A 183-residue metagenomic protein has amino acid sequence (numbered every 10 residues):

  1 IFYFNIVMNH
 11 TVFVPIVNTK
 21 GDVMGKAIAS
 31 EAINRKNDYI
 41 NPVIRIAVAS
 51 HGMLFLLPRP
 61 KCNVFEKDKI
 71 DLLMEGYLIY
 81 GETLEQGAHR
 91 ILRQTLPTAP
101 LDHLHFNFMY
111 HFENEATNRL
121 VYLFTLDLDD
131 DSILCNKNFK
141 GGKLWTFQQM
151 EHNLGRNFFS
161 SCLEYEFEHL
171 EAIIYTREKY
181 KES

Functional and structural regions predicted by a protein language model:
I1-V7: Short, Lys/Arg-enriched N-terminal segments with co-localized hydrophobic residues within the first ~10-30 amino acids
N9-R45: Acidic, metal-coordinating catalytic segment for phosphate/diphosphate chemistry, firing primarily on the Nudix
V12-V14, P42-I44, G52, Y122 (+1 more regions): Change "...and in nucleic-acid phosphodiester-cleaving endonucleases..." to "...and in nucleic-acid processing enzymes
N18, S50, N114: Acidic surface patches and DE-rich sequence motifs
S30-I44, A49-R90: Conserved Nudix-box catalytic region and its N-terminal flanking loop in Nudix hydrolases and closely related
C62, T83-E85, H89, R93-S132: Active-site segment of metal-dependent pyrophosphate-handling enzymes, primarily the Nudix hydrolase catalytic core
D68-I70, Y80, F108, E115-L126 (+1 more regions): Nudix hydrolase/Nudix homology domain
